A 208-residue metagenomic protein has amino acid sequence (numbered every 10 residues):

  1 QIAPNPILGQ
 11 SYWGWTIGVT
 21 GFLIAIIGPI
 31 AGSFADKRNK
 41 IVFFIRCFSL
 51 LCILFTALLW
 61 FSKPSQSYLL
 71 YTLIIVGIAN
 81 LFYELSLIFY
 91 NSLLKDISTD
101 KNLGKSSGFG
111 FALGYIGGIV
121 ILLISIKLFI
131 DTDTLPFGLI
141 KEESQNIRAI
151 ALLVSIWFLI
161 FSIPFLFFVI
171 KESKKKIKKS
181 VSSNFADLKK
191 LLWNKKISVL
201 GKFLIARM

Functional and structural regions predicted by a protein language model:
Q1-I2, G77, V199-M208: Pair of pore-lining "gating" transmembrane helices in MFS-fold secondary transporters
W13-S33, L54, I119-L122: Central cavity-lining transmembrane alpha-helices of secondary-active solute carriers, predominantly the Major
I26-K63: Conserved MFS/SLC helix-loop-helix module at the cytosolic interface between two early adjacent transmembrane helices
F55, F61-S62, S67-S86, M208: Hydrophobic core of transmembrane alpha-helices in multi-pass small-molecule transporters, especially MFS/SLC-type
I75, L81-A112: Cytoplasmic helix-loop-helix junction between adjacent transmembrane helices in 12-TM secondary transporters
S107-I130: Glycine-rich segments within core transmembrane alpha-helices of 12-TM secondary carriers
S144-F167: Symmetry-related core transmembrane helices of the 12-TM Major Facilitator Superfamily/SLC fold
I170-I205: Juxtamembrane intracellular "pre-TM" segments in multi-pass secondary transporters
